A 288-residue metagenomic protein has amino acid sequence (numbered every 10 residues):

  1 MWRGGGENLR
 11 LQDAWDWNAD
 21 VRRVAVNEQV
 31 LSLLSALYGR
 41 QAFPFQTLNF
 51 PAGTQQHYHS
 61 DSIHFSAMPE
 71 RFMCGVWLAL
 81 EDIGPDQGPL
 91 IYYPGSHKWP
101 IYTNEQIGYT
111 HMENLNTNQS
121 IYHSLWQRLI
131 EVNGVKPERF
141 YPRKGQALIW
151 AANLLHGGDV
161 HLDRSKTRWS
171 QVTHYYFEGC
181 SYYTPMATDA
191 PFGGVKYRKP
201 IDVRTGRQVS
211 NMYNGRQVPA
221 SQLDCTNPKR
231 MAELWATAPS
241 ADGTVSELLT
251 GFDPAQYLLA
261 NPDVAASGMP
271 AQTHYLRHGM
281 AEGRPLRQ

Functional and structural regions predicted by a protein language model:
M1-S60, H64-A67: Non-heme Fe(II)-dependent double-stranded beta-helix
Q29, D61-M73, V135, P142 (+1 more regions): A short beta-loop-beta micro-motif enriched in histidine and acidic residues
N49, S60-S62, L78-D82, P94: Short, structured patches in soluble enzyme cores that scaffold and shape functional sites
A52, Y93-I101, R168, H174-C180: Short edge-strand/loop segments of extracellular domains
M68-P85, Y141-K144, I149, H174-G179: Short, conserved beta-strand element in jelly-roll/cupin
P85-L155: Double-stranded beta-helix
Q106-G108, A147-I149, N153-S240: Non-heme Fe(II)/2-oxoglutarate
P239-Q288: Charge-rich, low-complexity intrinsically disordered regions
